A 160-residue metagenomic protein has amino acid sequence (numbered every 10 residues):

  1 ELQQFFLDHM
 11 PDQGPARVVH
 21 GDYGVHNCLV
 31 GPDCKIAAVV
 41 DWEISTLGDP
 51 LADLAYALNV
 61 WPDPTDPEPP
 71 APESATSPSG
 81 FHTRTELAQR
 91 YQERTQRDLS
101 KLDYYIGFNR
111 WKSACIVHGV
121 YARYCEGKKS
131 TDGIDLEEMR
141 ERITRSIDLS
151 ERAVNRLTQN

Functional and structural regions predicted by a protein language model:
E1, P72-H82, E86-R97, C115-N160: ATP/Mg2+ or Mg2+-diphosphate-binding catalytic cores that bind nucleotide phosphates or diphosphates via glycine-rich
E1-G21, G31-C34, Q92-Q96: An alpha-helical support segment within catalytic cores of ATP-dependent transferases
F6, Y23-H26, L54, A114: Generic structural signal for small/hydrophobic residues in well-ordered secondary structure, especially within
H9, A57-P64, R94, V117: Phosphate/oxyanion-binding loops and surfaces in catalytic or ligand/nucleic-acid-binding neighborhoods
R17, I44, G48-L51, P78-F81: Short, solvent-exposed loop/helix junctions and linker helices that flank or host conserved functional motifs
V18-G24, V39-V40, I106, K112-C115: Short beta-strand segments
N27-D66: Catalytic activation segment of kinase domains across protein kinase-like and atypical kinase folds
D98-N109: All-alpha amphipathic helical-bundle segments outside canonical DNA-binding/catalytic cores that form hydrophobic
